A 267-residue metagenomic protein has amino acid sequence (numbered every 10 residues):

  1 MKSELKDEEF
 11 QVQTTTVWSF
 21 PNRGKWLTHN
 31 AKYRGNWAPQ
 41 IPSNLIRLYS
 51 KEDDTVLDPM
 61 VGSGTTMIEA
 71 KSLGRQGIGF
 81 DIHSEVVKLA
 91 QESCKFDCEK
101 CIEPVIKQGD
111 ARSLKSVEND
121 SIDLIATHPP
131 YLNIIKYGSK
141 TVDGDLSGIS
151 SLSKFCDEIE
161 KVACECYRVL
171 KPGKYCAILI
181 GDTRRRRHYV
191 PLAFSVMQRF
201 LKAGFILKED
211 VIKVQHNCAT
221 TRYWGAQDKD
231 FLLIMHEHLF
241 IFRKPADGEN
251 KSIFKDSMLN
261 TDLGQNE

Functional and structural regions predicted by a protein language model:
M1-E267: Class I S-adenosyl-L-methionine-dependent methyltransferase catalytic core
